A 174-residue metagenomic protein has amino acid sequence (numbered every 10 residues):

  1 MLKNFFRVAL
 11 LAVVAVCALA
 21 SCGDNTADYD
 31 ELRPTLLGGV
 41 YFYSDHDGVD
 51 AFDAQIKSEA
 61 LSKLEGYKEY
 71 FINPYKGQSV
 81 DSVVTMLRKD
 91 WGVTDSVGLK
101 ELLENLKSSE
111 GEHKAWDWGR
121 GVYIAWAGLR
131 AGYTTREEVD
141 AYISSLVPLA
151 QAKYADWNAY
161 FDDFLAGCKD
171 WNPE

Functional and structural regions predicted by a protein language model:
M1-A9: Bacterial N-terminal signal peptides that target proteins for export
K3, G23-D24: Intrinsic-disorder/low-complexity regions
V8-L11, V122-Y123: Generic structural signal for short, flexible, solvent-exposed coil/loop and linker residues
A12-V16: Alpha-helical transmembrane segments
C17-S21: C-terminal motif of bacterial Sec signal peptides marking the signal peptidase cleavage site
D24-E174: Polar/charged low-complexity regulatory segments
